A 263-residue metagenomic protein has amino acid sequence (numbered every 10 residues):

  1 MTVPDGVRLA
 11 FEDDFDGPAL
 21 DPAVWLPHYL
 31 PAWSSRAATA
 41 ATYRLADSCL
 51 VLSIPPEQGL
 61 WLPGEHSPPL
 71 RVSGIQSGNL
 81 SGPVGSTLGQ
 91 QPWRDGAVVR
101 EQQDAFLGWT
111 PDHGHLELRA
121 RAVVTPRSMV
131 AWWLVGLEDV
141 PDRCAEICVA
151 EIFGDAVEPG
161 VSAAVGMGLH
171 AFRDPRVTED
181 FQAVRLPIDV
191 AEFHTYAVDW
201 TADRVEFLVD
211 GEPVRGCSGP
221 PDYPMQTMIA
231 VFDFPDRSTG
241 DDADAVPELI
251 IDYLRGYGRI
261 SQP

Functional and structural regions predicted by a protein language model:
M1-P263: GH16 jelly-roll
